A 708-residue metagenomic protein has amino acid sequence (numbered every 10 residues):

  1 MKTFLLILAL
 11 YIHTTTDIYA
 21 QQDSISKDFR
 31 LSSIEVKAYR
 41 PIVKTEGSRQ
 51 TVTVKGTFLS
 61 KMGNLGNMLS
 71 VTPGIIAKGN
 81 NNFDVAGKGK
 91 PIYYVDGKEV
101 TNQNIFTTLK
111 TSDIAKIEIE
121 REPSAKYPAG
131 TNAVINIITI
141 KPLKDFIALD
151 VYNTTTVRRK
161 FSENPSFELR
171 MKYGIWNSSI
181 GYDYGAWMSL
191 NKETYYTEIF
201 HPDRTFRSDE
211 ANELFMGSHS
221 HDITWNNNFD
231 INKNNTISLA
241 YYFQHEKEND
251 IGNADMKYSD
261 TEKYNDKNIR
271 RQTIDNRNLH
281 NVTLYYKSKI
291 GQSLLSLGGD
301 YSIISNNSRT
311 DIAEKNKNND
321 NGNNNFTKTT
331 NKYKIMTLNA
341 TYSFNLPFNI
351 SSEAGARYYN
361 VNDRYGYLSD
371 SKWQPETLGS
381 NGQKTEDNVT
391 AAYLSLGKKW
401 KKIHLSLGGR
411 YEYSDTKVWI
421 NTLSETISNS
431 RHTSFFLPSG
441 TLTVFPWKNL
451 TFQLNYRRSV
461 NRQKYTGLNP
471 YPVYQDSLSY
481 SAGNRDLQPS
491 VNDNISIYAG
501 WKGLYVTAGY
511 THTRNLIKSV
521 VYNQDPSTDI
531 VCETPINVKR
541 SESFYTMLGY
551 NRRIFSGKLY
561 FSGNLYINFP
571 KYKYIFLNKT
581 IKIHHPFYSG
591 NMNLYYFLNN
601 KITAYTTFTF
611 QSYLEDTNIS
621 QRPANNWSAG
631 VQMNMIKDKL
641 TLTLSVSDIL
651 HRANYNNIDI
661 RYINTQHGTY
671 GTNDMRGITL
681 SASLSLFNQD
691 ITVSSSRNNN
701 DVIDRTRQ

Functional and structural regions predicted by a protein language model:
Q21-F58, K78-N80, K88, E120-R121: Short, acidic, small-residue-rich periplasmic hinge/interaction motif at the N-terminus of Gram-negative outer-membrane
V43, G66-E99: Extracytoplasmic beta-strand/coil segments of soluble accessory domains associated with Gram-negative outer-membrane
L65-M68, D84, Q103-N104, I119 (+2 more regions): N-terminal periplasmic accessory domains that precede and gate Gram-negative outer-membrane beta-barrel machines
V71, K98-S124, L169: Short acidic/polar hinge/loop motifs at secondary-structure boundaries that mediate gating or recognition
S220-E248, R270-N421, F445, N449 (+3 more regions): Face-selective signature of the C-terminal outer-membrane beta-barrel domain
I335-T337, Q488, N494, Y505-N591: Outer membrane beta-barrel strand-and-loop segments of large Gram-negative receptors, especially TonB-dependent
N381-D387, R431, V460-R514, C532-Y545 (+1 more regions): Outer-membrane beta-barrel signature, preferentially recognizing the C-terminal barrel domain of Gram-negative
Y413-I420, V444, K448-N494, G509-T528 (+1 more regions): Surface-exposed extracellular loop regions of Gram-negative outer-membrane beta-barrel proteins, predominantly
